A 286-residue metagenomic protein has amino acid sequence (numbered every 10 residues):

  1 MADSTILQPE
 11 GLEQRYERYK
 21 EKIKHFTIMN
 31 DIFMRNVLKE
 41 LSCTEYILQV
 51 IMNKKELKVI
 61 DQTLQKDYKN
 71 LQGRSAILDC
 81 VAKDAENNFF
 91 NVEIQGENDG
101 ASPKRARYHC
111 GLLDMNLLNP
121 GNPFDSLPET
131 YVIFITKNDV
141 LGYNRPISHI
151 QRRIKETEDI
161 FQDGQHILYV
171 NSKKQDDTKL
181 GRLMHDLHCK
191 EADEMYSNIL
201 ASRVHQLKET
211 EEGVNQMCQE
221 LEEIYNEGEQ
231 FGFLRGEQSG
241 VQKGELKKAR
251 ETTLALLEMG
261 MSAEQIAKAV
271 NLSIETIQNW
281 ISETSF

Functional and structural regions predicted by a protein language model:
M1-F286: Elongated, amphipathic alpha-helical interaction scaffolds
